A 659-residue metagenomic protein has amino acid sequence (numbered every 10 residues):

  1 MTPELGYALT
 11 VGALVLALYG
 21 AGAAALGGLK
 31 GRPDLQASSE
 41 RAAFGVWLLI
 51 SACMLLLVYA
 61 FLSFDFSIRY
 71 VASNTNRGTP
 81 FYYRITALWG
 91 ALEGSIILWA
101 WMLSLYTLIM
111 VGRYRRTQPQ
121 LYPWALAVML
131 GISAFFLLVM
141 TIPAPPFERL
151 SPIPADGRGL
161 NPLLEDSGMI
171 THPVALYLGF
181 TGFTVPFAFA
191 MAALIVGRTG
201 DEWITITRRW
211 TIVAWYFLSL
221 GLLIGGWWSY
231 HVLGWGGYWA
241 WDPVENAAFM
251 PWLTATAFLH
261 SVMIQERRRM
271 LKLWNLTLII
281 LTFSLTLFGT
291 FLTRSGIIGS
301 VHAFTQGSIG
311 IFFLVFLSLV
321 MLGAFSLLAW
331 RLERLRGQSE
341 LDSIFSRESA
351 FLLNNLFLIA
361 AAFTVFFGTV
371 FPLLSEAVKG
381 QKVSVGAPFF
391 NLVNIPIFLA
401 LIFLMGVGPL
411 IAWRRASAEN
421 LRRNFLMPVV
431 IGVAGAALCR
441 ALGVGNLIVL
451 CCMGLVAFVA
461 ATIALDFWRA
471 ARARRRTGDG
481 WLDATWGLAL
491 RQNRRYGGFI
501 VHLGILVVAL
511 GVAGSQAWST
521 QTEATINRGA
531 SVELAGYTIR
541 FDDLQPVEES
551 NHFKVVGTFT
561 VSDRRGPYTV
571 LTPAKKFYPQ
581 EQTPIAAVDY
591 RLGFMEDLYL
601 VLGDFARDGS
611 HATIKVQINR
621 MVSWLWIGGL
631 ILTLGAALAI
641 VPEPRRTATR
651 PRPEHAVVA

Functional and structural regions predicted by a protein language model:
M1-A659: Solvent-exposed, non-transmembrane regions of integral membrane proteins
